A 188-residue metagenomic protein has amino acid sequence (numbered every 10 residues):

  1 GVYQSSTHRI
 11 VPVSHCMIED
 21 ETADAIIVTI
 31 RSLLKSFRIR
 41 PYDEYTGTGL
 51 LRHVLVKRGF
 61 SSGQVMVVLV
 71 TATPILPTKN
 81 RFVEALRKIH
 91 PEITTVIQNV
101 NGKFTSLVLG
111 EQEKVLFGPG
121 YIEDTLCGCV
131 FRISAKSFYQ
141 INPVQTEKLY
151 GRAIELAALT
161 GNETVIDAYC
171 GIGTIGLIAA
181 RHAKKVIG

Functional and structural regions predicted by a protein language model:
G1-G188: Accessory RNA-recognition modules of RNA-modification enzymes
